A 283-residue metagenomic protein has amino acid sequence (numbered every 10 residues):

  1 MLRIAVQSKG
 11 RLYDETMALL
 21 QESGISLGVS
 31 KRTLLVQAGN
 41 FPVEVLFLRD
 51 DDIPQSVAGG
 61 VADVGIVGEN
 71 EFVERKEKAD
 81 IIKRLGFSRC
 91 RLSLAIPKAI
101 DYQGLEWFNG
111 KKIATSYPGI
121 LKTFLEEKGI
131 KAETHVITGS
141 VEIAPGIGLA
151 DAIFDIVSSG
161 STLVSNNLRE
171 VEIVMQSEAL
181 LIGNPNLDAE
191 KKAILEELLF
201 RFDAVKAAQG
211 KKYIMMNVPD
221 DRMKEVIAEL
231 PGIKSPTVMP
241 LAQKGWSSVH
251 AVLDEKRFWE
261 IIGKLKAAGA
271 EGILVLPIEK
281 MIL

Functional and structural regions predicted by a protein language model:
M1-P42, E69-D80, L85-R91, A99-L283: Small-molecule-sensing regulatory modules
Q37-Q55: Active-site-flanking structural segment that lines cofactor/substrate pockets
D51-S56, V61-K78: Pocket-flanking alpha-helical
